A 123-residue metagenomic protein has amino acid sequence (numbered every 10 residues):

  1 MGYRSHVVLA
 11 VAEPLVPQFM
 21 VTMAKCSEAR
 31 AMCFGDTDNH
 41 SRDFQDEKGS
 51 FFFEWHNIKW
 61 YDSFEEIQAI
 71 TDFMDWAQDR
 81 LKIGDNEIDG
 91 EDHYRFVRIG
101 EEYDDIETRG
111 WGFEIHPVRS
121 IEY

Functional and structural regions predicted by a protein language model:
M1-A24: Short, extreme N-terminal segment that most often corresponds to the first beta-strand
T22-Y123: Charged interaction segments
